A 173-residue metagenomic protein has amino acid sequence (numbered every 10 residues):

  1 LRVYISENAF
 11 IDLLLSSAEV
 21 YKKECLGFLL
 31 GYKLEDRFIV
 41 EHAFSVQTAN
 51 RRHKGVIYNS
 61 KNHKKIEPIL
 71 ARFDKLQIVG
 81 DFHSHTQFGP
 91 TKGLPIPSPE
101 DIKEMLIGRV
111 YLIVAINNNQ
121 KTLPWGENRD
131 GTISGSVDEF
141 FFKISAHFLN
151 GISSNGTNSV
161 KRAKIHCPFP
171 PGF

Functional and structural regions predicted by a protein language model:
L1-G80, S84-F173: MPN/JAMM (Mov34/JAB) isopeptidase/deubiquitinase module and associated MPN-bearing subunits/adaptors in ubiquitin
